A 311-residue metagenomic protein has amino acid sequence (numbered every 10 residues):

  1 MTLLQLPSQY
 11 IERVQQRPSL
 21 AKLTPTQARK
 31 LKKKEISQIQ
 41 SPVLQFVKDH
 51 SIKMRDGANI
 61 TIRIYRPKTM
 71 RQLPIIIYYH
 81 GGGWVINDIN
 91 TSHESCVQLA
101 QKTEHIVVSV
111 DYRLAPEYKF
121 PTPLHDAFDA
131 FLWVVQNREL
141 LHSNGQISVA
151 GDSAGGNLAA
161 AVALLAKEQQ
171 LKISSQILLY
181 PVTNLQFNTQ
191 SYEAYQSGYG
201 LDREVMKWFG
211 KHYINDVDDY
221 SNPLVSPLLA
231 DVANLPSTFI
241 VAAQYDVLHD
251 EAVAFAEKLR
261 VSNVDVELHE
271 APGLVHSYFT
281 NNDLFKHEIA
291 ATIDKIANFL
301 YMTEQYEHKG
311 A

Functional and structural regions predicted by a protein language model:
M1-Y65, Q305-A311: A glycine/proline-hinged amphipathic helix-loop "lid/cap" segment that gates access to hydrophobic ligand pockets
Q72-G82: Short beta-strand element of the alpha/beta-hydrolase
N90-S109: Short amphipathic alpha-helix adjacent to the substrate-entry channel of hydrolases
Y118-R138: Alpha/beta-hydrolase active-site loop
L141-S153: Alpha/beta-hydrolase fold nucleophile elbow
L164-D218: Hydrolase active-site cap/lid region
I240-A242: Short beta-strand/loop motif that positions the catalytic acidic residue of the alpha/beta-hydrolase fold
D283-A311: Catalytic active-site module of serine/aspartate enzymes centered on a nucleophile-bearing elbow/loop
